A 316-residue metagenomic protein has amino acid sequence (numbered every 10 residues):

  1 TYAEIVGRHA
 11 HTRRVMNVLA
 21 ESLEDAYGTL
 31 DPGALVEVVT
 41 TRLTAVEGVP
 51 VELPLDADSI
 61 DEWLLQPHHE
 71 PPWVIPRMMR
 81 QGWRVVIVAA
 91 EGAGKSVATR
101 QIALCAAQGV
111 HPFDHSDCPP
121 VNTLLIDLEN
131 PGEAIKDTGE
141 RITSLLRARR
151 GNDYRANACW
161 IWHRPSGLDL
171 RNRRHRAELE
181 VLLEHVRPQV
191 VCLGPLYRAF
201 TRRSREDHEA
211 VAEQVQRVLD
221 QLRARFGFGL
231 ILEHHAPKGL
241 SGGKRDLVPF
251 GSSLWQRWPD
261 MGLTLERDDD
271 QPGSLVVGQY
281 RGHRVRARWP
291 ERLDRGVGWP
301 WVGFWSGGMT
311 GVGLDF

Functional and structural regions predicted by a protein language model:
T1-E52: Short, small/acidic-rich helices and loops at N termini and domain boundaries of DNA replication/processing enzymes
V6, E91, D117-R205: Conserved inter-motif catalytic segment of the P-loop NTP-binding fold
T12, P72, G132, K136 (+3 more regions): Amphipathic alpha-helical transducer elements in NTP-driven molecular machines
L19-E24, L193-R202, A236: Short, conserved phosphate-binding/catalytic loop or strand-edge motifs used in phosphoryl-/nucleotidyl-transfer
V49-I142, R149: The Walker A/P-loop phosphate-binding site
V86-I87, G92, S96-V97, V190 (+1 more regions): Phosphate-binding/switch region of NTP-binding enzymes
R100, L104, Q108, R173-E184 (+1 more regions): Amphipathic, non-transmembrane alpha-helical secondary structure
R187, G307-F316: DNA transaction DNA-binding modules
